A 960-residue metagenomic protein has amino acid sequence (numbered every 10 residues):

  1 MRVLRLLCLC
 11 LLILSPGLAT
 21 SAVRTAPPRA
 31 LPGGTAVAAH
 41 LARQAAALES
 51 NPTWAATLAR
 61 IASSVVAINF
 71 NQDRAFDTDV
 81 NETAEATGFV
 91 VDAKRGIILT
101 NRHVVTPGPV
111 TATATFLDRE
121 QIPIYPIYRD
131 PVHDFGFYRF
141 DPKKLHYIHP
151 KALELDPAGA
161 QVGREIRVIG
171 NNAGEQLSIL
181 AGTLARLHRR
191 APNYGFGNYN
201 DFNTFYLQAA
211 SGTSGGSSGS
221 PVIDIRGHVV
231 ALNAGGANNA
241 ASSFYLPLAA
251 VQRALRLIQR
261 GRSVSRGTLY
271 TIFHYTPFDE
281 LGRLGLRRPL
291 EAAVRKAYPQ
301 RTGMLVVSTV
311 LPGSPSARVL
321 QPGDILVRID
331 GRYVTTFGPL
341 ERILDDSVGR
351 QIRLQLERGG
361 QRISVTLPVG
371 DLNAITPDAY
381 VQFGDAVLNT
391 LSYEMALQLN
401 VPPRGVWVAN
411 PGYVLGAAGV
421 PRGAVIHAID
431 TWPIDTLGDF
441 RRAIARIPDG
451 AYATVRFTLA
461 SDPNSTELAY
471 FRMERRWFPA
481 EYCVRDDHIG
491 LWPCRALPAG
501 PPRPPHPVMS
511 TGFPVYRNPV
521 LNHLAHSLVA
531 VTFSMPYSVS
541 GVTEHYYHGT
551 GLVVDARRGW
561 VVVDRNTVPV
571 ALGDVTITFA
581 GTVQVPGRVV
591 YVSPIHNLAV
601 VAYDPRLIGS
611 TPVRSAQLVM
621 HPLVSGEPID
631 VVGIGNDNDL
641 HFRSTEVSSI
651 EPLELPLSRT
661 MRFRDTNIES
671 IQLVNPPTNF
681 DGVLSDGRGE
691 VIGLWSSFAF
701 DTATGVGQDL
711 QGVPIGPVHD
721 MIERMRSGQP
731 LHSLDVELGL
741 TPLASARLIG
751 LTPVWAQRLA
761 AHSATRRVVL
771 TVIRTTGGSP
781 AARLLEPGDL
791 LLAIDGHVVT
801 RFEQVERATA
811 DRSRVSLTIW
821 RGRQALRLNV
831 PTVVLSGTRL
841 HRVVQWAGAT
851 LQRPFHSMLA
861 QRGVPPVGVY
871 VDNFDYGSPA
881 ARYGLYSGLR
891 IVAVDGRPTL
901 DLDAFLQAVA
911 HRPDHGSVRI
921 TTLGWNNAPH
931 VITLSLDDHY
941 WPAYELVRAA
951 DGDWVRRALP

Functional and structural regions predicted by a protein language model:
M1-L7: Bacterial N-terminal signal peptides that target proteins for export
L7-G17: Bacterial N-terminal signal peptides
A22-G34, R43, A56, K94 (+15 more regions): C-terminal recognition in membrane/secretory proteostasis and scaffolding
R60-A75, V168, H523-S538, I629-V631: A short, Trp-centered hydrophobic/proline-enriched beta-strand micro-motif
S64, N81, D141-L153, I179-A241 (+10 more regions): Active-site region of chymotrypsin-like
D77-V80, E175, I343, S540-T543: Short consensus segments that form the blades of beta-propeller domains, in both extracellular/periplasmic
I97, E120, E154-A185, Q617-S648: Short glycine/Trp-rich loop-beta-loop segment that forms part of the substrate-binding cleft
T111, N239-A249, L437-F440, D574 (+3 more regions): A short, polar/charged loop-to-alpha-helix boundary motif
